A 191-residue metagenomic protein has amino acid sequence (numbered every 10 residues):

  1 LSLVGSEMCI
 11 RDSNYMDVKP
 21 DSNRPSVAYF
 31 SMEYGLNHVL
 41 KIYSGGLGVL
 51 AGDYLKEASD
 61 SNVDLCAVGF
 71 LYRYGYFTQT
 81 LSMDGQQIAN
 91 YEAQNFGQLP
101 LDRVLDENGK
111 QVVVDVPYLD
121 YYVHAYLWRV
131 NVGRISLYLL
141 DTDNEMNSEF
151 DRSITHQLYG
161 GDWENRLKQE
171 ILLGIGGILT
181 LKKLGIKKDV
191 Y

Functional and structural regions predicted by a protein language model:
L3-I10: Short, small-residue-biased leader/transition segments that mark boundaries at the very start of proteins
S13-Y15, S44, D84-N131: Extended, Lys/Arg-enriched charged tracts that mediate electrostatic binding to polyanionic substrates
P20-H38: Structured, charged N-terminal subsegments at the starts of enzyme catalytic cores and at intra-chain domain/subunit
S31, A67-L71, D141-T142: Glycine-rich, histidine-containing beta strand-loop boundary motifs that form or position
Y34-V39, Y72-T78, E145-E149: Flexible loop/turn segments at secondary-structure boundaries
N37-V68, N147, I154-Y191: A conserved hydrophobic secondary-structure block that centers on an alpha-helix together with its immediately flanking
K56-P100: Hydrophobic or amphipathic alpha-helical targeting/insertion segments
N108-L179: Active-site cores of enzymes that catalyze phosphoryl transfer or operate on phosphate-rich substrates
